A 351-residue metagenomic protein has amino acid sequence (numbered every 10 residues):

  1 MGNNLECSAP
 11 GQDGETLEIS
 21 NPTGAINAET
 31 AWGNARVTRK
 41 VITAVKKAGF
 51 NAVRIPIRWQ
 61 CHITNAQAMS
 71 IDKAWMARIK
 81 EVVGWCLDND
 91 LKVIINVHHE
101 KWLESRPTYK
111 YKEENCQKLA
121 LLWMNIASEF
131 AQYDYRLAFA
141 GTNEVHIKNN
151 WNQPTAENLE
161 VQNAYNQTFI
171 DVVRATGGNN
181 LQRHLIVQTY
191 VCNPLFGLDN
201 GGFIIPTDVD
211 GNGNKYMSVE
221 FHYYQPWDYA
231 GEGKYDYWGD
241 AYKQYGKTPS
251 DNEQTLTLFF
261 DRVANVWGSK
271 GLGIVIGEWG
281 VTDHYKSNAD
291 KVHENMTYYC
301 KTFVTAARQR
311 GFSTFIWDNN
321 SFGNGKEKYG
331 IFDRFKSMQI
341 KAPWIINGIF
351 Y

Functional and structural regions predicted by a protein language model:
M1-H184, T189-N200, G323, F335 (+2 more regions): Active-site mouth of glycoside hydrolases
N4, P22-T23, W279-A289: Short, local alpha-helical segments
R36-R58, F259-W267, V304-A306, R310-F315: Catalytic domains of carbohydrate-active enzymes, especially glycoside hydrolases
K46-I63, W267-Y285: Extended amphipathic secondary-structure runs
C116-N252, D261-T282, T305, Q309-F315: Active-site region of glycoside hydrolase catalytic domains
K286-Y351: Aromatic-rich peripheral "rim/lid" segments of glycoside hydrolase catalytic domains that contact and position glycan
